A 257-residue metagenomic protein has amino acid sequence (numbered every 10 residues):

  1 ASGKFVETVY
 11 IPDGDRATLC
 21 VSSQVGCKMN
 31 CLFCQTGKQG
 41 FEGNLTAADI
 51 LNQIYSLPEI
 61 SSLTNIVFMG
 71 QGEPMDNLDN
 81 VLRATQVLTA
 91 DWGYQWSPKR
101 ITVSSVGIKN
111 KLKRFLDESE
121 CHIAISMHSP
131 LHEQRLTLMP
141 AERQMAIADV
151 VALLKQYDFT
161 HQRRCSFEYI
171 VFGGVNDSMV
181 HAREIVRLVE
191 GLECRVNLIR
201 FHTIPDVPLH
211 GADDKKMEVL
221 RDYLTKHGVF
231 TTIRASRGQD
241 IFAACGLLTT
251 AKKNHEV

Functional and structural regions predicted by a protein language model:
A1-S23, I54, P58-S61: N-terminal [4Fe-4S]-dependent radical SAM core
T8, F167, T231-I233: Generic structural signal for residues in well-ordered beta-strands
P12-D49: Canonical Radical SAM [4Fe-4S] cluster-binding loop centered on the CxxxCxxC motif and its immediate flanking residues
L45, G107, S236-R237: Short beta->alpha linker loops
P58-N65, G70-H227: Conserved AdoMet/S-adenosylmethionine-binding subsite of the radical SAM
L198, I233-A235: A structural preference for short, hydrophobic beta-strand core positions in alpha/beta folds
T203-V207, S236-A243: Short proline/glycine- and acidic-rich turn/helix-capping motifs at secondary-structure junctions
K226, G238-V257: Radical SAM enzyme core and accessory elements
